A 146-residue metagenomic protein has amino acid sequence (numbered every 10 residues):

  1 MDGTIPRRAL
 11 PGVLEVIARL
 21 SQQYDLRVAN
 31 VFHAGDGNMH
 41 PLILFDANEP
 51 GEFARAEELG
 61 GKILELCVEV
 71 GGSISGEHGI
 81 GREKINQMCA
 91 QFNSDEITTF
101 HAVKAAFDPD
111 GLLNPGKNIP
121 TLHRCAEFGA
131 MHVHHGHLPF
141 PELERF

Functional and structural regions predicted by a protein language model:
M1-F146: Conserved glycine-rich FAD pyrophosphate-binding loop
